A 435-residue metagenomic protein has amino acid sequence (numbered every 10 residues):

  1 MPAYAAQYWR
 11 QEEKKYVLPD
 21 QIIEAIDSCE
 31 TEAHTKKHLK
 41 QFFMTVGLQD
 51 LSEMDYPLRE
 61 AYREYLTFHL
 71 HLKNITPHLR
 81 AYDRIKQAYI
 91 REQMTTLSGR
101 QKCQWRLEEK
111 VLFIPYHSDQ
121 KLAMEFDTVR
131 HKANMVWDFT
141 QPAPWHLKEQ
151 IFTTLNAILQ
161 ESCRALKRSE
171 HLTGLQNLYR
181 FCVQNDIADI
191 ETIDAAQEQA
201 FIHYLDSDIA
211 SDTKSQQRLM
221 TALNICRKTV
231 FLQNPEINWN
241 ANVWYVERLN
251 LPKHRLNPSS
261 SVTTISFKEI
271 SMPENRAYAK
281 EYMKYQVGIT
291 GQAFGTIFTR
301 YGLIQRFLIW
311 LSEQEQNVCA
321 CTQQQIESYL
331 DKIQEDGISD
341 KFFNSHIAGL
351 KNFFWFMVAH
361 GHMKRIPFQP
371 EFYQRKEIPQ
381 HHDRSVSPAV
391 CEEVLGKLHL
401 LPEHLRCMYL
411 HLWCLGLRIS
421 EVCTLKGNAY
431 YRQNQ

Functional and structural regions predicted by a protein language model:
M1-H360, K397-L400, L410: Charge-rich, intrinsically disordered N-terminal extensions that act as flexible nucleic-acid engagement or regulatory
T322-I326, I366-R375: Long, charged, glycine-rich C-terminal linkers/tails
D340, G361-R365, L405: Short, flexible/disordered secondary-structure transition segments
K364, K376-E393: DNA breakage-rejoining catalytic core of tyrosine-based enzymes
A389-I419: Basic, Lys/Arg- and aromatic-enriched nucleic-acid-binding interface segment
V422: Short, basic/aromatic-rich helical patch in the C-terminal catalytic core of site-specific tyrosine
L425-Q435: Conserved tyrosine-mediated DNA breakage-rejoining catalytic core shared by Y-recombinases
